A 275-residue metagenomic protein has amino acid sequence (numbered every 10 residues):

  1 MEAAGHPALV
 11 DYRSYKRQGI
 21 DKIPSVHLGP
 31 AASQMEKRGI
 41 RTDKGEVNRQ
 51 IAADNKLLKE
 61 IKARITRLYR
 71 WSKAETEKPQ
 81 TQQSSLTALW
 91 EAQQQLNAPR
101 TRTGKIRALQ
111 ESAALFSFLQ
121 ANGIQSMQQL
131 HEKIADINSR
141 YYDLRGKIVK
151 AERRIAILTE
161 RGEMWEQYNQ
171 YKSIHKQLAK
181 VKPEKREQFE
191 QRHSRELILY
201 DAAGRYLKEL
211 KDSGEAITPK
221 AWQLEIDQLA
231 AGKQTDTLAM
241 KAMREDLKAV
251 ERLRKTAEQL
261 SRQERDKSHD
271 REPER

Functional and structural regions predicted by a protein language model:
M1-K220: Single-stranded nucleic-acid nicking/binding segments centered on His-rich, glycine/basic loops
D136-S139, G214-R252: Heptad-repeat coiled-coil alpha-helices that serve as dimer/oligomer scaffolding interfaces in eukaryotic cytoskeletal
A249, T256, L260-Q263: Core catalytic machinery and nucleic-acid-binding channels of phosphodiester-processing enzymes
R262-R275: Non-Sec secretion/translocation targeting segments of pathogen effectors
